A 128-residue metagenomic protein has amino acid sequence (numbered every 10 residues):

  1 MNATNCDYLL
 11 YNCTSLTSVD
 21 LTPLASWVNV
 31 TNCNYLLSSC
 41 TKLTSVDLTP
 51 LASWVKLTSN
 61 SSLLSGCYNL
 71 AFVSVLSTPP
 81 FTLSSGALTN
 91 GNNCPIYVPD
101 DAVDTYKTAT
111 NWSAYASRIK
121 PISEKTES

Functional and structural regions predicted by a protein language model:
M1-S128: Solvent-exposed loop and capping/linker segments of extracellular ligand-binding repeat ectodomains
